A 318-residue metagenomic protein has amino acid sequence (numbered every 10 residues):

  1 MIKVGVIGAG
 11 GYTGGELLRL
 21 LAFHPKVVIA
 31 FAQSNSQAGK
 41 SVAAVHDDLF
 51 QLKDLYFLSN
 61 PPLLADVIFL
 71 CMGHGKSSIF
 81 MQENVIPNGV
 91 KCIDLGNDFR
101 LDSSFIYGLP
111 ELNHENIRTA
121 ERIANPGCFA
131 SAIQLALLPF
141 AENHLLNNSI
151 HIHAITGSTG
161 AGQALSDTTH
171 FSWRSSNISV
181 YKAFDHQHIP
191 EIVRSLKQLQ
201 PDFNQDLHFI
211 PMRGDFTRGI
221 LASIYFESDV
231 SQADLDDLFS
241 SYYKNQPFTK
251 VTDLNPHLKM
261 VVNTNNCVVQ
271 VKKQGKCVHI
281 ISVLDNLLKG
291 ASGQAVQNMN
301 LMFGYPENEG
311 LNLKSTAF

Functional and structural regions predicted by a protein language model:
M1-A183, D202, K272-Q274, A317: N-terminal Rossmann-like NAD(P) cofactor-binding subdomain of oxidoreductases, focused on the glycine-rich
G11, H74, A130-S131, K182-P190 (+5 more regions): Electropositive phosphate-/nucleotide-binding environments in soluble metabolic enzymes
L18, Q134-A141, I189-V193, S240 (+1 more regions): Predominant activation on well-ordered alpha-helical scaffold segments within soluble catalytic domains
L20, H24, N143, S195-L199 (+3 more regions): Change "in soluble alpha/beta enzymes" to "in soluble alpha/beta proteins
T119, I220-A222, K276-V278: Short amphipathic alpha-helical segments
V180-F184, M212, H257-V261: Short Gly/Pro-enriched turn/cap motifs at secondary-structure boundaries
D185-V251: C-terminal substrate-binding/catalytic lobe of Rossmann-fold NAD(P)-dependent dehydrogenases
Y225-F318: C-terminal active-site/capping subdomain that shapes the small-molecule cofactor and substrate pocket of enzyme
